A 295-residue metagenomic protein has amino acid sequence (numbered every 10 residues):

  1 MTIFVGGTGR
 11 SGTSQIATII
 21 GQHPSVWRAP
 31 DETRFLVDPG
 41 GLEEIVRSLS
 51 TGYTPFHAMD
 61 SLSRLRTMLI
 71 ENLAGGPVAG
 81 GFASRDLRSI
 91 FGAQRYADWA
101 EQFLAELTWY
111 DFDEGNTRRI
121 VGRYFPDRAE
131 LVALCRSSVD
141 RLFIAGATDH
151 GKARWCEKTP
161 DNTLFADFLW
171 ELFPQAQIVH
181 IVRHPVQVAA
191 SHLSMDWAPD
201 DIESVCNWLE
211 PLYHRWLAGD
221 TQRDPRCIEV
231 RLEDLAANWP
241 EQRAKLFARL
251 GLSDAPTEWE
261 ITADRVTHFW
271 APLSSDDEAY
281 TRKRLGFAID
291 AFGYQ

Functional and structural regions predicted by a protein language model:
M1-F4, V132-A133, L193-D196, Y213 (+3 more regions): PAPS-dependent sulfotransferases, especially Golgi type II membrane carbohydrate sulfotransferases
I3, W27, Q177-V179, I228-V230: Hydrophobic/aromatic beta-strand patches that form the interior of the parallel beta-sheet core in alpha/beta enzyme
G6-G7, K158: The Walker A (P-loop) glycine that initiates the GxxxxGKT/S ATP-binding motif of P-loop NTPases
G12-S25, F168-F173, E229-D254: PAPS/PAP-binding and catalytic site of the sulfotransferase fold
A29-T33, P256: Catalytic beta-strand/loop signature of glycosyltransferases that borders the donor
E32-W155: PAPS-dependent sulfation machinery
K158-D161, F168-L193: Conserved phosphate-donor/acceptor-positioning beta-strand/loop module used by diverse small-molecule
V188-P211: A glycine- and Lys/Arg-enriched "phosphate-lid" helix/loop adjacent to the NTP-binding pocket of small-molecule kinases
